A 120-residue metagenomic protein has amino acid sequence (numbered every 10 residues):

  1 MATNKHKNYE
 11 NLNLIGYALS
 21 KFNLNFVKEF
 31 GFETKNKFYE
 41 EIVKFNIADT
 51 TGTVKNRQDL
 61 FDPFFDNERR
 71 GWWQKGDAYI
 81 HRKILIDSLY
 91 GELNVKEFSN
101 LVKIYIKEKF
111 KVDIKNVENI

Functional and structural regions predicted by a protein language model:
M1-I120: Intrinsically disordered, charged low-complexity linkers and terminal tails that flank or connect structured domains
